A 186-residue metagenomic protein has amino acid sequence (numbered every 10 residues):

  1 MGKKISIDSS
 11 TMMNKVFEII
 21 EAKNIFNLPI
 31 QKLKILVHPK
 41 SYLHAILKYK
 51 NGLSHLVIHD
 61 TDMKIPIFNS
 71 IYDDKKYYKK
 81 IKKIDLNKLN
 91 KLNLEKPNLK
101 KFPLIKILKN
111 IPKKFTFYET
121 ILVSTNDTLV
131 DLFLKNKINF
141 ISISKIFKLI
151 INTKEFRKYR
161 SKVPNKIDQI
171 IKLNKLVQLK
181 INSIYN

Functional and structural regions predicted by a protein language model:
M1-N186: Catalytic, metal-anchored helix/loop core of enzyme active sites in primary metabolism
